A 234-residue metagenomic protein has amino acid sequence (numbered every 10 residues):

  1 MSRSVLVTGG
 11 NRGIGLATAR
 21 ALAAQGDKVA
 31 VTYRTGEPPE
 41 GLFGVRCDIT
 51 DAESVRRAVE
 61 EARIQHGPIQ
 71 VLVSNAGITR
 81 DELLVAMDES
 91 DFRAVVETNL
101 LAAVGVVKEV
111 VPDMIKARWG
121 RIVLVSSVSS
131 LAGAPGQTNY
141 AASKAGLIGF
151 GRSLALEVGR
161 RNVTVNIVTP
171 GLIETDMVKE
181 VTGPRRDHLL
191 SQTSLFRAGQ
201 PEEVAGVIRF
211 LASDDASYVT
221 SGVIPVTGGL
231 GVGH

Functional and structural regions predicted by a protein language model:
N11-R12: Conserved glycine-rich cofactor-binding loop
L83-L84, D88-V96, V178, L189: Substrate-binding pocket helix/loop in short-chain dehydrogenase/reductase
V107, S143, G151: Active-site helix of classical SDR
P112, L156-E157, S217: Alpha-helical segment proximal to the catalytic Tyr-Lys
S127: Residue(s) in the substrate-gating loop at a strand-loop-helix junction that position the organic substrate next
A132, R209, T220-H234: Short C-terminal tail/terminal secondary-structure segment of NAD(P)H-dependent dehydrogenase/reductase domains
G159, T164, V219-S221: Short, small/polar-rich loop/turn modules that mediate ligand/substrate recognition or access, typified
